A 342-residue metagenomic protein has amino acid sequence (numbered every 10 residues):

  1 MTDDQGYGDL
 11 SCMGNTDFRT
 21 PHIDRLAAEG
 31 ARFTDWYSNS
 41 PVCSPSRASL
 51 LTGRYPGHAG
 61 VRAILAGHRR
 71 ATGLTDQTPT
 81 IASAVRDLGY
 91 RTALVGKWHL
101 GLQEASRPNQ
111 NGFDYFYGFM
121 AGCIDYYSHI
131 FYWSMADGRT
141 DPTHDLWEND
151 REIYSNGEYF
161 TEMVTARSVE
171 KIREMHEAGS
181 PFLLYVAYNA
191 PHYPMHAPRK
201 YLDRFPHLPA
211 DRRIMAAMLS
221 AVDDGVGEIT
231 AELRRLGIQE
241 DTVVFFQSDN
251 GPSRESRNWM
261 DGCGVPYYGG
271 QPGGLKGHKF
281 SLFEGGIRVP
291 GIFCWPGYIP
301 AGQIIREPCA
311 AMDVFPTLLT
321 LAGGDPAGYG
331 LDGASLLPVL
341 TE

Functional and structural regions predicted by a protein language model:
M1-E342: Formylglycine-dependent sulfatase
